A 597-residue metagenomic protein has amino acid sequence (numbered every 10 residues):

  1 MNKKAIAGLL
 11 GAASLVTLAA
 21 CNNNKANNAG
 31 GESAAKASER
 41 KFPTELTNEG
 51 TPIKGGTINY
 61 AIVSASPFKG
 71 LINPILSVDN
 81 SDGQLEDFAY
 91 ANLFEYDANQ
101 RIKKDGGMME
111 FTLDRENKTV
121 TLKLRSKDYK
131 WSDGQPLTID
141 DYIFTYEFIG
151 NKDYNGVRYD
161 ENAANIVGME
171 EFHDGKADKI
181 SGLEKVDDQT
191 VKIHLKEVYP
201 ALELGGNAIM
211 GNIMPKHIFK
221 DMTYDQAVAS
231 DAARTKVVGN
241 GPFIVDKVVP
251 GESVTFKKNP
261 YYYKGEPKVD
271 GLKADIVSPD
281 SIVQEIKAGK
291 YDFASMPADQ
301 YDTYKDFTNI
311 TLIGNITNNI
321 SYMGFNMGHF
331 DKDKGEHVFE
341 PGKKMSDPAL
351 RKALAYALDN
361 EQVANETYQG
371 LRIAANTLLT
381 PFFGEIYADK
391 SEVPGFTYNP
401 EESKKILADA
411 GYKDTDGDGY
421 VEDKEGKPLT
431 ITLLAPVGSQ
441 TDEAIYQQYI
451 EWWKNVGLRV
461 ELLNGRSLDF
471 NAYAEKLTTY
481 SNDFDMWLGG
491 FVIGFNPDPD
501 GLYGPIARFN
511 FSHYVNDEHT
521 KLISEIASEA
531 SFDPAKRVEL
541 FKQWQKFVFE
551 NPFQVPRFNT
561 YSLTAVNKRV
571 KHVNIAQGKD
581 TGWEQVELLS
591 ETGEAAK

Functional and structural regions predicted by a protein language model:
I58-R115: N-terminal lobe/hinge region of extracytoplasmic solute-binding protein
Y60, G134, I286-K287, F293-M296 (+4 more regions): Periplasmic binding protein-like
M109-R158, K343-M345: Aromatic- and charge-enriched surface segment that lines or borders ligand/interaction sites
Y159-K220: Surface-exposed binding/hinge segments that line and control ligand-binding clefts or catalytic entry sites
N207-P267, G271, S281: Gly/Pro-rich hinge or "lid" segments in bacterial periplasmic/extracellular proteins
D231-R234, K258-Y304, R459: Ligand-site clamp/hinge motif
P260, A355-K390, T441-I450, E475-K597: Detector for C-terminal structural segments
G342-E451: Append "and occasionally in soluble cytosolic enzymes with long acidic Gly/Pro-rich linkers
